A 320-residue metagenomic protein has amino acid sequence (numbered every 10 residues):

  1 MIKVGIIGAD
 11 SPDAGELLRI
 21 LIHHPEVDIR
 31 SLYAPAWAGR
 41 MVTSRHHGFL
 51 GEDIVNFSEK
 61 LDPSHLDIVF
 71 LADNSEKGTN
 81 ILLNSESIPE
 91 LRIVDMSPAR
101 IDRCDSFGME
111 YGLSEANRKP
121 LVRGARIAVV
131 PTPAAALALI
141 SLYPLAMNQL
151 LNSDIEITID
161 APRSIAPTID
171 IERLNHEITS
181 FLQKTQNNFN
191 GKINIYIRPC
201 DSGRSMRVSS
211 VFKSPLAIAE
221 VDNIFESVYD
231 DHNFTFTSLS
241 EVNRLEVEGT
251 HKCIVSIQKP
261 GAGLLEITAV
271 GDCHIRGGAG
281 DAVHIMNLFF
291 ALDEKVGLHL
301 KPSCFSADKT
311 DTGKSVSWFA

Functional and structural regions predicted by a protein language model:
M1-D170, N187-K192, Q258-G261, K295-V296 (+1 more regions): N-terminal Rossmann-like NAD(P) cofactor-binding subdomain of oxidoreductases, focused on the glycine-rich
S11, T132, C200, P215 (+1 more regions): Short, surface-exposed acidic/glycine-rich loop or hinge patches that mediate macromolecular interfaces
L18, L139-Y143, N175-T179, Q183 (+3 more regions): Predominant activation on well-ordered alpha-helical scaffold segments within soluble catalytic domains
I20, H24, N148, F181-T185 (+2 more regions): Change "in soluble alpha/beta enzymes" to "in soluble alpha/beta proteins
H47-G48, T185-N188, V242-E248: Short, solvent-exposed secondary-structure boundary motifs
G124-R126, R204-V208, G263-L265: Short amphipathic alpha-helical segments
D170-F236: C-terminal substrate-binding/catalytic lobe of Rossmann-fold NAD(P)-dependent dehydrogenases
S209-A320: C-terminal active-site/capping subdomain that shapes the small-molecule cofactor and substrate pocket of enzyme
